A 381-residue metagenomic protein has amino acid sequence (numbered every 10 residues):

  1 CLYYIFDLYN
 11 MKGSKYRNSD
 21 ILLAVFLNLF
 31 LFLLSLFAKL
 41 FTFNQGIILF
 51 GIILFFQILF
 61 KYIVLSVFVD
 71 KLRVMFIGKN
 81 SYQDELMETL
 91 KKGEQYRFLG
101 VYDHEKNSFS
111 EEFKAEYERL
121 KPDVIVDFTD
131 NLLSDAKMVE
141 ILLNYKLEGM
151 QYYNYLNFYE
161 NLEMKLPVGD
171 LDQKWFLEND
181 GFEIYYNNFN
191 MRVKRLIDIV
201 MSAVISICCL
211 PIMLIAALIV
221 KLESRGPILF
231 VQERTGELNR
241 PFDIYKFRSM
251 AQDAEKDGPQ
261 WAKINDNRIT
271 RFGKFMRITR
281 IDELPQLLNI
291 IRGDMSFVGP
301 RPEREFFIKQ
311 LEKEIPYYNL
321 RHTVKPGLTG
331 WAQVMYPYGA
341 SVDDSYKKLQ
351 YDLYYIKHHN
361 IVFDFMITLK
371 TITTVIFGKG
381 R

Functional and structural regions predicted by a protein language model:
C1-V69, R381: Signature of alpha-helical transmembrane segments in polytopic membrane proteins
Y9-G13, D180-R192, I264, E303: Juxtamembrane loop-helix boundary motifs flanking transmembrane segments in multi-pass membrane proteins
F60-L72, I219-L229: Aromatic-capped interface at the extracytoplasmic side of an N-terminal signal-anchor transmembrane helix
Y62-I207: N-terminal hydrophobic signal-anchor/signal peptide
Y159, L166-D172, F230-R268, T329-K348: Short, glycine-rich, amphipathic interfacial segments at transmembrane boundaries or analogous
F189-D253, N289, I361, M366-R381: A hydrophobic, helix-centered structural microdomain
K263-K325, I367-T371, V375: A short, structured surface patch at a secondary-structure boundary
I315-R381: C-terminal terminal-structure detector
